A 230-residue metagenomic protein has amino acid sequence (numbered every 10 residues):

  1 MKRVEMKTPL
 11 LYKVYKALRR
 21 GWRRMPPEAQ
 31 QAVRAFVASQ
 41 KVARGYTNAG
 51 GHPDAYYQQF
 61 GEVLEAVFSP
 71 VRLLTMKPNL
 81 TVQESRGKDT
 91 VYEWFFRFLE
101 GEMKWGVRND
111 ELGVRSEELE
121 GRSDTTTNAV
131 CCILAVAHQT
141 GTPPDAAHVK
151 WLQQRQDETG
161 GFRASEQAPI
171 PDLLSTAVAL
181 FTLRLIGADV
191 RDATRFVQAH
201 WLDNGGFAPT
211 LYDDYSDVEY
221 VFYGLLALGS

Functional and structural regions predicted by a protein language model:
K2-L80, S85: Nucleic acid-processing catalytic cores of prokaryotic defense/repair systems
V37, F95, L99, L152 (+1 more regions): Buried hydrophobic core positions in alpha-solenoid tandem helical repeats
Q58-G61, Q83, D89-R108, R115 (+3 more regions): An alpha-helical repeat/solenoid feature that recognizes helix-turn-helix modules
V63-A66, W151, F196: A generic secondary-structure signal
T159, N204: Acidic carboxylate motifs that coordinate Ca2+ or other divalent cations, activating on Asp/Glu
